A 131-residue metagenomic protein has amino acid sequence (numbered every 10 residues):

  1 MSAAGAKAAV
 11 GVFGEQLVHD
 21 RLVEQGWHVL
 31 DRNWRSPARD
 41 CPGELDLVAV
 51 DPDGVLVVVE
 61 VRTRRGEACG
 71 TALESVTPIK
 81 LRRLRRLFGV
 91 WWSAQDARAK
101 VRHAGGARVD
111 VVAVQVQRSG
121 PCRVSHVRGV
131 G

Functional and structural regions predicted by a protein language model:
M1-W34: Acidic-basic catalytic patches of nuclease active cores, encompassing PD-(D/E)XK and other metal-cofactor nuclease
G5, A9, F13, R39-G43 (+3 more regions): Residues at secondary-structure transition points
G26, G43-L45, G105-D110: Short beta-strand or tight-loop elements that sit immediately N-terminal to catalytic metal-binding acidic residues
H28-L56: Active-site metal-binding core of divalent-cation-utilizing nuclease and nuclease-like domains
N33, D46-V48, R62, V112-Q115: Anionic group-transfer/hydrolysis microenvironments
L45-A68, L84: Conserved catalytic cores of phosphodiester-cleaving nucleases, focusing on short active-site segments
R64-A97: Mg2+/Mn2+-dependent nuclease catalytic core
Q95-G131: Domain-level recognition of nuclease-like catalytic cores that cleave nucleotide substrates
